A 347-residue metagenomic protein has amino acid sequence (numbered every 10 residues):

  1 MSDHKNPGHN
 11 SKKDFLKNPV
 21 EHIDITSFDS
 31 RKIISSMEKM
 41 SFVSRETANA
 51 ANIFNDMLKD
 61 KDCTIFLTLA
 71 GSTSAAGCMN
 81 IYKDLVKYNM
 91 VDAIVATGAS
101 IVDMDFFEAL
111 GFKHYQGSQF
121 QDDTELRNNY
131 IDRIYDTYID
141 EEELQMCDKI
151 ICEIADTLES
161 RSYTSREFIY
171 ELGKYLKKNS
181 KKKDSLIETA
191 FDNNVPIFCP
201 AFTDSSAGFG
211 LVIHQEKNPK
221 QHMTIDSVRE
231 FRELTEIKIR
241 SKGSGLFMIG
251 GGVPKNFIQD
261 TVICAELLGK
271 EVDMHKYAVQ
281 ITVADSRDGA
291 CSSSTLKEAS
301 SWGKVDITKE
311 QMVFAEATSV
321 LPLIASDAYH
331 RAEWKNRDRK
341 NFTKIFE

Functional and structural regions predicted by a protein language model:
S2-A51, N55-L58: N-terminal glycine-rich anion-binding loop in soluble enzyme alpha/beta folds
S2-N18, R45, E236, G243 (+2 more regions): C-terminal functional extensions of proteins
A51-T64, T189-F191, E236-G243: Glycine-rich phosphate/diphosphate-binding loops that line cofactor/substrate pockets in enzymes
I65-S74, I94, F198-F202, P219-C291: Glycine-rich anion-binding loop/nest that anchors nucleotide
G77-N80, D105-G111, G208-I213, I258-T261 (+1 more regions): Short acidic, glycine/serine/threonine-rich loops at helix termini
I81-K87, G111, I213-E216, V262-G269 (+1 more regions): Short, solvent-exposed amphipathic alpha-helical segments in soluble enzyme and RNA/protein-processing domains
Y82-D148: A generic, well-ordered mixed alpha/beta core segment in the N-terminal half of proteins
E125-A207: Ligand-binding beta-strand-loop-alpha-helix segment within the catalytic cores of soluble metabolic enzymes
